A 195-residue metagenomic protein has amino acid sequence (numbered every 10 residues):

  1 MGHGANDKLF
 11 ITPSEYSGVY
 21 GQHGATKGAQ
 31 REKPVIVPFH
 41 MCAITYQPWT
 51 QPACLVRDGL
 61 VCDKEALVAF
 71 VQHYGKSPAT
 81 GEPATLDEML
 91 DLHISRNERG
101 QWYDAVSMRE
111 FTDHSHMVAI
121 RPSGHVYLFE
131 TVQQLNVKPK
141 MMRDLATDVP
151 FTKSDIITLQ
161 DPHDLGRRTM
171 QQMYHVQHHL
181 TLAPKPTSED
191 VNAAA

Functional and structural regions predicted by a protein language model:
M1-A195: Replace "small metal-dependent catalytic modules" with "small catalytic or cofactor-binding modules
